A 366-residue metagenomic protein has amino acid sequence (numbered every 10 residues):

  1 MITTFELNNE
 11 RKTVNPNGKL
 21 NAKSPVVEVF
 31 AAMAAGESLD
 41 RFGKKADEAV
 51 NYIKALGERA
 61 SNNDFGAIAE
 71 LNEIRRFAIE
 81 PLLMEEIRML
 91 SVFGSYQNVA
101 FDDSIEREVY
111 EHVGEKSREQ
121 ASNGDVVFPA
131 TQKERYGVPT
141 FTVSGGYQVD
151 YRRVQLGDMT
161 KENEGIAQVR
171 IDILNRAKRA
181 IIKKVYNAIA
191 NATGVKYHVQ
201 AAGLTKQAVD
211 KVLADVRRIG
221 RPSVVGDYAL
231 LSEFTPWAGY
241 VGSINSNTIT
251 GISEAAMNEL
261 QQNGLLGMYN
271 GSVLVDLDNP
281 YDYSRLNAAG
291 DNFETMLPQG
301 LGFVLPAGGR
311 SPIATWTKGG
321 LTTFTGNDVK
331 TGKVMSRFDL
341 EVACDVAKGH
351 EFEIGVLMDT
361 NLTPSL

Functional and structural regions predicted by a protein language model:
M1-D64, L362-L366: Intrinsically disordered, low-complexity terminal tails
N21-S24, D40, K44, A69 (+2 more regions): Alpha-helix boundary/N-cap detector
G36-E37, P129-E134, F293-T295: A ubiquitous short alpha-helical element
G43, V241-L366: Sequence/fold signature of self-assembling virion shell proteins
A60-G145: Assembly/oligomerization interface modules of large self-assembling protein complexes
E115-L174, G349-I354, M358-L366: Internal, hydrophobic cores of structured domains that mediate oligomerization or house catalytic pockets within large
S144-G220: Alpha-helical scaffold segments that mediate packing/assembly in large oligomeric complexes
A190-L265: Extended, solvent-exposed, turn-rich assembly/linker loops in the middle of proteins
